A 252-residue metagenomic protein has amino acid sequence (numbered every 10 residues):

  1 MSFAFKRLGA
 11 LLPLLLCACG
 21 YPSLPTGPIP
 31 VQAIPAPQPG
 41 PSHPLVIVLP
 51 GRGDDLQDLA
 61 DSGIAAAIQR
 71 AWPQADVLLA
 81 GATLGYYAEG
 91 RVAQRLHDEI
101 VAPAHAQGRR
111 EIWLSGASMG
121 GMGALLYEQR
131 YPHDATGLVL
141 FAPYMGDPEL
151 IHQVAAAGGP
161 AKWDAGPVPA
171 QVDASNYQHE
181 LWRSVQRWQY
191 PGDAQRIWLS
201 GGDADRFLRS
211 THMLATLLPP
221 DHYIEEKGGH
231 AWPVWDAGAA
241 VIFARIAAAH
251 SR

Functional and structural regions predicted by a protein language model:
M1-G9: Bacterial N-terminal signal peptides that target proteins for export
L12-P13: Residue-level signal for mature regions of secreted extracellular proteins and peptides
L16-A18: C-terminal motif of bacterial Sec signal peptides marking the signal peptidase cleavage site
G20-R252: Non-catalytic cap/lid and distal C-terminal segments of serine-dependent acyl enzymes
